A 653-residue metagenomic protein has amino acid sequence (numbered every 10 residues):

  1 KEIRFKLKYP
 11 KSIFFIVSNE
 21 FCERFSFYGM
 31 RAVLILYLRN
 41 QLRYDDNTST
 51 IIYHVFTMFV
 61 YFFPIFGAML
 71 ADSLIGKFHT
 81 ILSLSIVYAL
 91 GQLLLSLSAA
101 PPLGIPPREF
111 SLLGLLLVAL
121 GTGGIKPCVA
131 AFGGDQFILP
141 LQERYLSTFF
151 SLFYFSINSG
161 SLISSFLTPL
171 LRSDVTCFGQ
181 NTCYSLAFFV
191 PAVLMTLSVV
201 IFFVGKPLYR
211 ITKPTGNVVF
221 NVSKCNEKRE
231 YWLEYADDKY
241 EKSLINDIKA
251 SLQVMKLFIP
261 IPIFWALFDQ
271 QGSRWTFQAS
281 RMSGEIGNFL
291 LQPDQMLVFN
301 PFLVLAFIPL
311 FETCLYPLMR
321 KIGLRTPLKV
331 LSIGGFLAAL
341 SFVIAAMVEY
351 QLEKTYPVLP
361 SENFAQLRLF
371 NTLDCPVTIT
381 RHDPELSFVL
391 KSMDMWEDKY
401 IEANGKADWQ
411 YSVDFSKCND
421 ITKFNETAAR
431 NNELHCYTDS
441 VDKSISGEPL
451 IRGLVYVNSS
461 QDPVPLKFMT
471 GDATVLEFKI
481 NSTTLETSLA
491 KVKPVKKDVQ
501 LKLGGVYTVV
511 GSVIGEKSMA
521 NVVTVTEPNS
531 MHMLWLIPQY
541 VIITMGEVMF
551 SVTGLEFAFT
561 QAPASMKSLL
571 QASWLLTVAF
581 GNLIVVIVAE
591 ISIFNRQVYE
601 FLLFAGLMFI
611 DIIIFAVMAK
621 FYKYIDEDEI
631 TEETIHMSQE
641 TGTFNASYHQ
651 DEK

Functional and structural regions predicted by a protein language model:
K1-K417, N425-T427, N432-E433, Y437-K653: Hydrophobic transmembrane alpha-helices of multi-pass solute transporters/permeases
